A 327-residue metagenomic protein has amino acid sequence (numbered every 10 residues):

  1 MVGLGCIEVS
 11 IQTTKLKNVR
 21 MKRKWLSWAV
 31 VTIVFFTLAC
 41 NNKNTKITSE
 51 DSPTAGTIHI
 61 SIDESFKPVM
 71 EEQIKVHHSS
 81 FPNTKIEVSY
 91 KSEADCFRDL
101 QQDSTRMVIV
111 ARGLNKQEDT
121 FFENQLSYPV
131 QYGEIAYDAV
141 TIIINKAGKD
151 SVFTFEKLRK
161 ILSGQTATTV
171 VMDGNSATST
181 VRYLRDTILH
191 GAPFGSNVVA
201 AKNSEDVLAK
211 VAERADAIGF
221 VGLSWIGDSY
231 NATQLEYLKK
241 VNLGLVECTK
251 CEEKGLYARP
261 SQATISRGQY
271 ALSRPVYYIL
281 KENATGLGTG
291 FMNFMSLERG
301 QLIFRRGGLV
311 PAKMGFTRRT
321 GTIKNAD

Functional and structural regions predicted by a protein language model:
T13-T14, T32: Ala/Thr-enriched low-complexity intrinsically disordered regions
V19-A29: Bacterial N-terminal signal peptides that target proteins for export
R23, N41-F81, Q101, G133-D138 (+1 more regions): Exported/periplasmic ABC-transporter solute-binding proteins
T37-A39: C-terminal motif of bacterial Sec signal peptides marking the signal peptidase cleavage site
I74-H78, K85-C96, D103-V108: Post-signal peptide N-terminal segment of secreted/secretory-pathway proteins
A94-Q125, S229: Pocket-flanking alpha-helical
